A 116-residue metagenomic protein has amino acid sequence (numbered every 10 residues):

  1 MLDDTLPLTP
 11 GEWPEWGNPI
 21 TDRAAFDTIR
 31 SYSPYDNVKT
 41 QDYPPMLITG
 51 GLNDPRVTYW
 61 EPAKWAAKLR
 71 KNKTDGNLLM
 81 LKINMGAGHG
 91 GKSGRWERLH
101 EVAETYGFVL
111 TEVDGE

Functional and structural regions predicted by a protein language model:
M1-E116: Active-site-proximal cap/loop segments of hydrolase catalytic domains
